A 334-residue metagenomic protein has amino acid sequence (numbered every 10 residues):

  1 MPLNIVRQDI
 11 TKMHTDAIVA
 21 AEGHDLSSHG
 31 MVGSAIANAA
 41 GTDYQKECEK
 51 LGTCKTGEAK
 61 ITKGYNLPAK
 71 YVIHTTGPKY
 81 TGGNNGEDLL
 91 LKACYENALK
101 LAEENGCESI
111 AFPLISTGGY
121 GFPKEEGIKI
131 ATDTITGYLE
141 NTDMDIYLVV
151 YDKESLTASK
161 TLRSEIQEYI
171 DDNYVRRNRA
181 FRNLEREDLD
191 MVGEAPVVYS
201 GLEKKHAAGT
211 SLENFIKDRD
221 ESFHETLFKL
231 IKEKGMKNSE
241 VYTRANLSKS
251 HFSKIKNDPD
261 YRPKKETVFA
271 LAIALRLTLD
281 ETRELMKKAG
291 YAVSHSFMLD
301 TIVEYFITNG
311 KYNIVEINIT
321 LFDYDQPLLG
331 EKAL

Functional and structural regions predicted by a protein language model:
M1-A102: Glycine-/small-residue-enriched capping loops at alpha/beta junctions
D88-L101, S116-D145, R262: Active-site-proximal loop/helix of nucleotide/amide-processing enzymes and allied scaffolds
F122-G209, E213, L329, A333: Divalent-metal-activated hydrolytic enzyme cores
G201-N238, V315-L334: A short, Lys/Arg-rich alpha-helix, primarily the initiator
I231, Y242, A272: The alpha-helix within a helix-turn-helix
N246-P263, K287-G290: Recognition helix of helix-turn-helix/homeodomain-like DNA-binding domains that insert into the DNA major groove
P259-I273: Short, basic-rich loop-to-helix N-cap that marks the start of a DNA-contacting helix
E284-K311: Short, charged recognition helix plus adjacent turn of helix-turn-helix-like nucleic-acid-binding domains
